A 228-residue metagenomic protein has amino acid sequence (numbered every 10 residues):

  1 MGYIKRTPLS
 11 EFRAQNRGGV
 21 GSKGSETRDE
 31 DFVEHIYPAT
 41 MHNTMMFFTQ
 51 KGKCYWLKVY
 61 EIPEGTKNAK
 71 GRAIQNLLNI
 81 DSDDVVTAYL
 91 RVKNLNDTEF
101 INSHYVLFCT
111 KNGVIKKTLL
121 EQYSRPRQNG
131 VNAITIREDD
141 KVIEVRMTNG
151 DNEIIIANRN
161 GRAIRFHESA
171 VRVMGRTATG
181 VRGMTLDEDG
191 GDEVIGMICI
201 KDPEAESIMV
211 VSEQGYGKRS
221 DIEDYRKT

Functional and structural regions predicted by a protein language model:
M1-T228: Short, structured "edge-of-domain" segments at secondary-structure transitions
